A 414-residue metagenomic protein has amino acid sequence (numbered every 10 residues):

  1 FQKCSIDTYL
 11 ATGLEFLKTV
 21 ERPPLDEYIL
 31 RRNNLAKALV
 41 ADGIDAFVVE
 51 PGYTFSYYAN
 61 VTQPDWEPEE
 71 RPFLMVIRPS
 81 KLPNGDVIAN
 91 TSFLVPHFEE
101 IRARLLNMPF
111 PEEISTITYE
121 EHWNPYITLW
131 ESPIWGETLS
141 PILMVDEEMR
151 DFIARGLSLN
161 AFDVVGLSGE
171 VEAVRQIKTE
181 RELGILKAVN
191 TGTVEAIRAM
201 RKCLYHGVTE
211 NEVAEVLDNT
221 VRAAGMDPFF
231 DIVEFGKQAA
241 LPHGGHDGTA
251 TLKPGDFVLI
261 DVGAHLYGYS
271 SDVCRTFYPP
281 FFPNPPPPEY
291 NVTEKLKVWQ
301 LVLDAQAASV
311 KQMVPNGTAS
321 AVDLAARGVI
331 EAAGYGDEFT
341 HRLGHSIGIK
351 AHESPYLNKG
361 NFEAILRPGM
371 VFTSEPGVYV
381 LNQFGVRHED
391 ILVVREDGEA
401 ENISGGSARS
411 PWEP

Functional and structural regions predicted by a protein language model:
F1-P414: Active-site neighborhoods and metal-handling regions in enzymes and metal-associated proteins
